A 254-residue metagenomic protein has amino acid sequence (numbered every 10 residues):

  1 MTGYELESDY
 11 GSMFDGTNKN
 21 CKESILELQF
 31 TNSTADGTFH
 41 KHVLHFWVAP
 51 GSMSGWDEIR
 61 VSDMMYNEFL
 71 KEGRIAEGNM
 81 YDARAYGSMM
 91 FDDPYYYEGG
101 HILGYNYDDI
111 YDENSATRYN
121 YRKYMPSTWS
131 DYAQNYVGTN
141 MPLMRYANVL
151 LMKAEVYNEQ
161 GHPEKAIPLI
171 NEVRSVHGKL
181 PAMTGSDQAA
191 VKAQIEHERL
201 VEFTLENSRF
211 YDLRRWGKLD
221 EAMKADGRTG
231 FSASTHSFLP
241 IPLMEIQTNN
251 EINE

Functional and structural regions predicted by a protein language model:
M1-H40, A76-E254: Acidic/polar-rich alpha-helix caps and helix-coil junctions
L44-Y66, D109-E113: Short, cationic low-complexity segments
A49, E58, E68-K71, D131 (+2 more regions): Intrinsic disorder/low-complexity segments enriched in polar/charged and small flexible residues
V61-S62, L70, P242: Residue-level signal for threonine
M65-G73, V149-L151: Active-site-proximal alpha-helical segments within enzyme catalytic domains
